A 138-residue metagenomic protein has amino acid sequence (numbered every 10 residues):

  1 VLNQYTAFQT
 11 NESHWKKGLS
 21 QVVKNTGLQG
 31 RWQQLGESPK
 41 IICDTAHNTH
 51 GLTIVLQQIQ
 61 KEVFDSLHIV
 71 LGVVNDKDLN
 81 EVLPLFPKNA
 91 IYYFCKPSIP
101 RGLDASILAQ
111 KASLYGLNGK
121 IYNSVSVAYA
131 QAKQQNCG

Functional and structural regions predicted by a protein language model:
V1-I91: Nucleotide phosphate-binding/pyrophosphate-handling subdomain across enzymes that bind or process nucleotide phosphates
N3, K40-C43, T49, L83-C137: C-terminal helical cap/extension that packs against the catalytic core of soluble nucleotide-cofactor enzymes
F64, C137-G138: Short, high-confidence coil segments that cap the C-terminus of an alpha-helix and link into the following beta-strand
